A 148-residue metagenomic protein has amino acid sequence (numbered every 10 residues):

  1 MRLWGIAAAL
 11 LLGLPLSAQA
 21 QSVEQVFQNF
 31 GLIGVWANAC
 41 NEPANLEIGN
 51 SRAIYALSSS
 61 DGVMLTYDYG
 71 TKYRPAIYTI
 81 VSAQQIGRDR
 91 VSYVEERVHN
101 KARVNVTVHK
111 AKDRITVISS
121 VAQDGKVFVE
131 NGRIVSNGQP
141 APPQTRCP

Functional and structural regions predicted by a protein language model:
G5-P15: Bacterial N-terminal signal peptides
L16-A20: Sec/Tat signal peptide C-region and signal peptidase I cleavage site
Q21-N29, E130-N137: Short, intrinsically disordered, charge-biased short linear motifs at domain edges
S22-D68: Short, solvent-exposed loop/hinge segments that bridge or flank secondary-structure elements
A44, L65-Q123, V127: Contiguous, well-ordered beta-strand patches that form the walls/edges of small beta-barrel/beta-sandwich domains
S51-L57, V104-A111, Q144: Broad, structure-driven detector of short, well-ordered beta-strand segments within folded domains
V121-P148: Edge beta-strand at a domain terminus
